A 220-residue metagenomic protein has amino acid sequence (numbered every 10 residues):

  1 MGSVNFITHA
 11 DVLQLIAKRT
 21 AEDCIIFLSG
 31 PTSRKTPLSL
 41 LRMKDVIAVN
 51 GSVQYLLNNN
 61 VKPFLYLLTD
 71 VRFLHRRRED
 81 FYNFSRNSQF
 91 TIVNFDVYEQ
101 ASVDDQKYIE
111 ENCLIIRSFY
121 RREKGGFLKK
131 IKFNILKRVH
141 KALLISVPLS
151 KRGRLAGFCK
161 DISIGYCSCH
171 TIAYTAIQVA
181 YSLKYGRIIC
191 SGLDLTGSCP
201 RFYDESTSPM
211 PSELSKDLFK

Functional and structural regions predicted by a protein language model:
M1-K220: Metal-ion/cofactor- or nucleotide/acyl-coenzyme-handling active-site neighborhoods
